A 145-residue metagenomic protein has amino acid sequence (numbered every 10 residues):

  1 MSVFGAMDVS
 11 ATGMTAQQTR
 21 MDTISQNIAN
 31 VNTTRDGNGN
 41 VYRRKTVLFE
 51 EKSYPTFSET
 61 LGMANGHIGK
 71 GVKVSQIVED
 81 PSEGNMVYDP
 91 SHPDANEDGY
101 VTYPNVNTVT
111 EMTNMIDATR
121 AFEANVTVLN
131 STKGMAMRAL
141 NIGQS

Functional and structural regions predicted by a protein language model:
M1-S145: Amphipathic alpha-helical polymerization modules
